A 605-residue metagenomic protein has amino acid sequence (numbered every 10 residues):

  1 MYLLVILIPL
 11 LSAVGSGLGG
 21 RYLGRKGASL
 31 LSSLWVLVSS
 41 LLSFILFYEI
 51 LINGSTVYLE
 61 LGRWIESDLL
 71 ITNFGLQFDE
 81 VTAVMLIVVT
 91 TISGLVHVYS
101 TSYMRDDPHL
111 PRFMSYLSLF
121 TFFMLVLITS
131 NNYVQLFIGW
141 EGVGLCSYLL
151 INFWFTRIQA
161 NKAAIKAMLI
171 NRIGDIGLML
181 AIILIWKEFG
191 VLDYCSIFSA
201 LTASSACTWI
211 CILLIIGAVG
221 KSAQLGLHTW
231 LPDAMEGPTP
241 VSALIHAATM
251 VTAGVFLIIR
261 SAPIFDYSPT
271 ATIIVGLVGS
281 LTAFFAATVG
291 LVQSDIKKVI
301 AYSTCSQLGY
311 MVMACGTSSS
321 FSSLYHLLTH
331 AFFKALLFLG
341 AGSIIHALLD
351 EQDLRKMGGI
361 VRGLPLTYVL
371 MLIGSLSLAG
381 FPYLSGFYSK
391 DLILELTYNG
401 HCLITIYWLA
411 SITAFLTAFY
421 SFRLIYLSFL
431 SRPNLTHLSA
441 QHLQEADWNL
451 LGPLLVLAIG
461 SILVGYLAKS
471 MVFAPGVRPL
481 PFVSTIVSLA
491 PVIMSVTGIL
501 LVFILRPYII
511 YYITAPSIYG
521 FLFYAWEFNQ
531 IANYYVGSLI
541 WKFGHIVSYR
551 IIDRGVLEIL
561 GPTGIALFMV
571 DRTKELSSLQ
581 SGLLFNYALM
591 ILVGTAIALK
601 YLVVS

Functional and structural regions predicted by a protein language model:
M1-L3, G19-S115, L192-T202, A262 (+4 more regions): Transmembrane helix-loop-helix hairpins at membrane boundaries of multipass inner-membrane proteins
M1-L7, L23-L34, L70-V88, V126-G139 (+9 more regions): Membrane-entry segments of alpha-helical transmembrane domains in multi-pass membrane proteins
I6-Y22, V219: N-terminal signal-anchor/start-transfer transmembrane helix
A13-G17, H97, V289, L424 (+2 more regions): Alpha-helical transmembrane segments
W35-L51, G174-I183, L372-A379, P453-Y466 (+2 more regions): Hydrophobic alpha-helical membrane-insertion segments
E49-L61, S67-E80, A474-R478, F482 (+1 more regions): Aromatic-capped, Gly/Pro-kinked transmembrane alpha-helices
T90-F137, G144-H442, N449, P453 (+2 more regions): Hydrophobic transmembrane alpha-helices and their helix-loop junctions in integral membrane proteins
L364-T367, Y426-Y535, L579-G594: Cytoplasmic/organellar membrane-interface segments at the starts of transmembrane helices in multi-pass inner-membrane
